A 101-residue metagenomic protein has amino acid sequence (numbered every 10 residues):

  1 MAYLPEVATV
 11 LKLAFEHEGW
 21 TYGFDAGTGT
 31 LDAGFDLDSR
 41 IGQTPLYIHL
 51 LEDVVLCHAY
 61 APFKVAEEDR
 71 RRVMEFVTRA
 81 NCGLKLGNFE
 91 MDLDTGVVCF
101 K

Functional and structural regions predicted by a protein language model:
M1-A14, Y60: Terminal, regulation- and interaction-focused segments at domain boundaries
M1-Y3, G27-L37, M74-G83: Short, mixed-charge, low-aromatic patches
L13, H17-G42, I48-E52, P62: Ser/Thr-rich, low-complexity intrinsically disordered terminal regions
T44-L46, N88-F89: Short beta-strand/turn micro-motifs at beta-sheet edges
I48-H49, L56-A59, N81-K85: Glycine-rich loops and low-complexity Gly/Arg-rich segments that provide flexible linkers or classic glycine-based
E52-H58, D94-K101: Glycine-rich, often proline-containing surface loops adjacent to acidic residues and nearby aromatics that form
F63-V97: Short, internal acidic amphipathic alpha-helical interface segments that mediate docking to partner proteins
